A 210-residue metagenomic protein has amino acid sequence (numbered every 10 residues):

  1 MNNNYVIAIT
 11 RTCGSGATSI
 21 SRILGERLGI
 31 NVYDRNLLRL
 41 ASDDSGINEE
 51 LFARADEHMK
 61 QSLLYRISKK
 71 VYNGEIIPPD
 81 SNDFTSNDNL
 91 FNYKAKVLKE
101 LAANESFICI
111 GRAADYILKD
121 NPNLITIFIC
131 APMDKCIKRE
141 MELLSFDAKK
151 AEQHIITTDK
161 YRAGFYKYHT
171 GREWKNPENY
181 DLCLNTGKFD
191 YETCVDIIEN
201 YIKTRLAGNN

Functional and structural regions predicted by a protein language model:
N3-T10, E105: Pre-Walker A (Motif I) flank of P-loop NTPase domains
I9-R22: Glycine-rich phosphate-binding P-loop
N31-S42: Short beta-strand-centered segment that lines the nucleotide-binding/catalytic pocket of NTP-utilizing
S42-S106: ATP-dependent small-molecule kinase phosphotransfer cores that center on conserved nucleotide phosphate-binding segments
E57-I67, D147-E192: Small-molecule kinase domains that catalyze NTP-dependent phosphoryl transfer to phosphate-bearing small molecules
A95, Y191-E199: Short, amphipathic alpha-helical "lid/cap" segments that border enzyme active or binding sites
L101, A113-D120: RNA pseudouridine synthases
D120-L143, D147-I156: Conserved phosphate-donor/acceptor-positioning beta-strand/loop module used by diverse small-molecule
